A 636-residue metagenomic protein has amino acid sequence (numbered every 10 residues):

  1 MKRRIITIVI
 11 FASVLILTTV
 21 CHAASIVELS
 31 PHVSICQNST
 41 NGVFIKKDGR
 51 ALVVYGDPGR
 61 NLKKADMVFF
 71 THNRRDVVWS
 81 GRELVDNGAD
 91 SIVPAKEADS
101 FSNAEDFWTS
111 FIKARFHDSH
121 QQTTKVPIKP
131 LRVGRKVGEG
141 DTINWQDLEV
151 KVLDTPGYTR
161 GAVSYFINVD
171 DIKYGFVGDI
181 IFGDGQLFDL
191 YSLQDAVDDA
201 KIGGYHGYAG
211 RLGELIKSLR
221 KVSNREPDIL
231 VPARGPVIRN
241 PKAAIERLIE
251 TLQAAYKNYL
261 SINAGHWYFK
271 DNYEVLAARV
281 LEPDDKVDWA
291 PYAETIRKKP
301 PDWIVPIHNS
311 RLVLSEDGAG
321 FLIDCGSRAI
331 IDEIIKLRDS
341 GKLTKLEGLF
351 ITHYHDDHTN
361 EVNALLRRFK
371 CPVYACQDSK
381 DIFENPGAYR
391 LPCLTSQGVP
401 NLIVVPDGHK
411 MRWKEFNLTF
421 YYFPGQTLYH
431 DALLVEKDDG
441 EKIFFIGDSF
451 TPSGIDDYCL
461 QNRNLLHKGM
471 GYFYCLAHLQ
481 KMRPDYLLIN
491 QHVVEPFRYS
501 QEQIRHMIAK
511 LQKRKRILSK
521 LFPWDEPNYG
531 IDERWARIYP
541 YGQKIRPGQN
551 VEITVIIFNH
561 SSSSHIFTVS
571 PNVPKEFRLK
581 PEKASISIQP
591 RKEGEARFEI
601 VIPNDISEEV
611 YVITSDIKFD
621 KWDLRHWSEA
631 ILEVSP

Functional and structural regions predicted by a protein language model:
A24-N61, Y165-G178, F182-G183, W289-D339 (+1 more regions): Conserved beta-strand hairpin/beta-sheet module of binuclear metal-dependent hydrolase folds, prominently
V33, D57-N144, A329-I330, I335-R412: Active-site HxH/HxHxD metal-binding segment of metal-dependent hydrolases
A51, T142, E149-K242, R247 (+2 more regions): Metallo-beta-lactamase
I557-S561: Asparagine-centered strand-capping/turn motif at beta-strand->loop junctions
S562-E576, I617: Short acidic, flexible loop segments centered on an aromatic residue
I586-G594: Short proline/glycine- and polar residue-rich coil/turn motifs
S587, V601-S607: Short, surface-exposed loop/turn segments at beta-strand-coil junctions that are enriched for proline with nearby
D605-P636: Terminal connector regions
